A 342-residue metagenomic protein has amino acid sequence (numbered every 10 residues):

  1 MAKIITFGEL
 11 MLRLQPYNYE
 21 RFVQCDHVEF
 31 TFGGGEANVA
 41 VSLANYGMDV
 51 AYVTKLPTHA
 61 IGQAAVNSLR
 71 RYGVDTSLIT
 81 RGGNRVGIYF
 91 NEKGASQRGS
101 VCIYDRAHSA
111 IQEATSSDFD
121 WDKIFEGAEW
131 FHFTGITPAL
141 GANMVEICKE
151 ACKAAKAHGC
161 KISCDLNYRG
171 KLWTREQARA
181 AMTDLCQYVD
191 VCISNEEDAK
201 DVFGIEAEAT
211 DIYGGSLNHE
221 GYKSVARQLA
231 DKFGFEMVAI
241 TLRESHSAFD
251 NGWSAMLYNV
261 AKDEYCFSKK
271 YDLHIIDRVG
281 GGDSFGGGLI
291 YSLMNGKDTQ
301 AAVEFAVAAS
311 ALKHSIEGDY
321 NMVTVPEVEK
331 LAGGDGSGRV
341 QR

Functional and structural regions predicted by a protein language model:
M1-R21: Positively charged, low-complexity intrinsically disordered leader regions
L10-P16, N38-N45: Beta-barrel outer-membrane channel/assembly domains of diderm bacteria
R21-V39: Short catalytic helix/loop segments, enriched in acidic residues and glycine and frequently bearing histidine
T31, V39-D49, S292-N295: Alpha-helix C-terminal capping segments
D49-P138, V328-R342: Conserved N-terminal subdomain of the carbohydrate kinase-like
A154-K161, F233-E236: A short helix->loop->beta-strand "cap" motif at the edges of active sites that frequently abuts
L172-A261: Conserved phosphate/ATP/ADP-binding segment of small-molecule kinases
Y265-D335: Conserved post-catalytic alpha-helical subdomain immediately downstream of the catalytic base and nucleotide-binding
